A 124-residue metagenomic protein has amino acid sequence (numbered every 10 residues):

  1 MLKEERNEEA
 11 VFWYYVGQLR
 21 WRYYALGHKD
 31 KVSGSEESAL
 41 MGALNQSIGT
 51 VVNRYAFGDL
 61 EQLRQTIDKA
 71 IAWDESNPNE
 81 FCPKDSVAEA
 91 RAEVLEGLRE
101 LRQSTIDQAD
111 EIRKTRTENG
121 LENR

Functional and structural regions predicted by a protein language model:
L2-K3: Hydrophobic/aromatic side-chain positions at a characteristic register within alpha-helices of tetratricopeptide repeats
R20-D30: Boundary/linker segments of alpha-helical solenoid repeat arrays
D30-R124: Long, low-complexity, acidic Ser/Pro- and Gly-enriched intrinsically disordered regions in large eukaryotic
